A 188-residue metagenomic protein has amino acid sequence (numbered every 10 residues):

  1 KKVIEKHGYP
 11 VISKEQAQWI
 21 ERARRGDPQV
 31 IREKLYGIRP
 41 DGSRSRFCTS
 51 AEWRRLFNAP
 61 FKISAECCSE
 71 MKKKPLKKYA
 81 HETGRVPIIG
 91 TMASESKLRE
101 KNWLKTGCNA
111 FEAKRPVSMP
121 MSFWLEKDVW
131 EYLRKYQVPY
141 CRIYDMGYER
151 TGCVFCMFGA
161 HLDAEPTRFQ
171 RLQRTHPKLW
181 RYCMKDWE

Functional and structural regions predicted by a protein language model:
K1-D128, K135: ATP-dependent adenylation/nucleotidyltransferase module used to activate substrates
A113-K114, L125-E188: ATP/NTP-dependent adenylation/nucleotidyl-transfer catalytic domains that generate, transfer, or process NMP-activated
